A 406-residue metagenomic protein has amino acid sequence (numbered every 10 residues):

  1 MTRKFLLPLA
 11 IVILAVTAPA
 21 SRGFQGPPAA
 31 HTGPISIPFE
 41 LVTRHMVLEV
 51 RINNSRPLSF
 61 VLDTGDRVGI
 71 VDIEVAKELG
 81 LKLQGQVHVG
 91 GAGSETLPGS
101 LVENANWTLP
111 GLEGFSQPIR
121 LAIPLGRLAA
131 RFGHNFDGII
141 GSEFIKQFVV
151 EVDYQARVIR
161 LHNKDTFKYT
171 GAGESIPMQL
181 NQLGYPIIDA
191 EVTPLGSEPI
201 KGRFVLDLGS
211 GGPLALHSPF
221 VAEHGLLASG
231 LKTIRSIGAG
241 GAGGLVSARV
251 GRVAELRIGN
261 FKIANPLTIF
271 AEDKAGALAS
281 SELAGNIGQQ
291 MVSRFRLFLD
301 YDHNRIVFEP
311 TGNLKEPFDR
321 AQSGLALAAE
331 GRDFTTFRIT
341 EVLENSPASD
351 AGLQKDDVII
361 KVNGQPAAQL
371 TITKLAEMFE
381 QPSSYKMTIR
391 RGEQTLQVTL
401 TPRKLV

Functional and structural regions predicted by a protein language model:
M1-L9: Bacterial N-terminal signal peptides that target proteins for export
P8-T17: Bacterial N-terminal signal peptides
P19-V406: Pepsin/retropepsin-fold aspartyl endopeptidases
